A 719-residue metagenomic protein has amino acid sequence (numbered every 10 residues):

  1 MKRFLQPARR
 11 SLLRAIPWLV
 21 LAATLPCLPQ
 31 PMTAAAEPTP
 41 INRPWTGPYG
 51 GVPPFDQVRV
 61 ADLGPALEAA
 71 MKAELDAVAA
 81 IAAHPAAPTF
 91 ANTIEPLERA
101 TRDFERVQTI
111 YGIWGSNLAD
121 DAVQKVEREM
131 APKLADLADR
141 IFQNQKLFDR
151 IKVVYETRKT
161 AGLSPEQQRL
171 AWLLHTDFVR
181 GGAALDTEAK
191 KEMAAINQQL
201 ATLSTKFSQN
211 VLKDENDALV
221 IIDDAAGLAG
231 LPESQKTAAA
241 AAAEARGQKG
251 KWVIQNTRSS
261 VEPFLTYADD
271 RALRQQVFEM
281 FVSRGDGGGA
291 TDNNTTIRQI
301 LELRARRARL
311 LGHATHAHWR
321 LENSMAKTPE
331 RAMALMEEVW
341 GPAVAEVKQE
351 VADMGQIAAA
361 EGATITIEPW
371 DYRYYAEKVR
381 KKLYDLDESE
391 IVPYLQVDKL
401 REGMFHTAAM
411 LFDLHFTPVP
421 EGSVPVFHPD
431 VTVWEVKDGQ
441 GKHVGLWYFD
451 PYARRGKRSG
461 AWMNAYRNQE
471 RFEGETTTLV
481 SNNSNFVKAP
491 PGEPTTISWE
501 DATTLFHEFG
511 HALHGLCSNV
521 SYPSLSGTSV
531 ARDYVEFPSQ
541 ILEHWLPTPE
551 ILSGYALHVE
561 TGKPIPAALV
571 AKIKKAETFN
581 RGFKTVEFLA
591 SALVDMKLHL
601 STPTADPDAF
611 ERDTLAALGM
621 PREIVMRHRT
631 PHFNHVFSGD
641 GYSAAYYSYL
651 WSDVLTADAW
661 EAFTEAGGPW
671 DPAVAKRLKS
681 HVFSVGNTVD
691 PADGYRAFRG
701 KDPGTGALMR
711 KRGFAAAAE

Functional and structural regions predicted by a protein language model:
M1-S11: N-terminal secretory signal peptides that target proteins for export/translocation
S11-Q30: Bacterial N-terminal signal peptides
A22, A36-T237, F663, E719: N-terminal helix-rich structural modules
E37-V60, A69, A229-G230, K251-V253 (+11 more regions): C-terminal, non-catalytic "cap/extension" segments appended to globular domains
G47-D62, Y111-M130, V153-A195, Q255-T295 (+7 more regions): Short His/Asp/Glu-rich catalytic/ion-coordination signatures at enzyme active sites or charged loops
K72, D76, A80-A87, D103-D120 (+23 more regions): Intrinsically disordered or highly flexible coil/loop and linker segments, enriched in small and charged/polar residues
E166, L170, T202, Q209 (+10 more regions): Active-site-proximal, well-structured secondary-structure segments within enzyme catalytic domains
V487-F506: Short pre-active-site segment immediately N-terminal to the catalytic Zn-binding motif
